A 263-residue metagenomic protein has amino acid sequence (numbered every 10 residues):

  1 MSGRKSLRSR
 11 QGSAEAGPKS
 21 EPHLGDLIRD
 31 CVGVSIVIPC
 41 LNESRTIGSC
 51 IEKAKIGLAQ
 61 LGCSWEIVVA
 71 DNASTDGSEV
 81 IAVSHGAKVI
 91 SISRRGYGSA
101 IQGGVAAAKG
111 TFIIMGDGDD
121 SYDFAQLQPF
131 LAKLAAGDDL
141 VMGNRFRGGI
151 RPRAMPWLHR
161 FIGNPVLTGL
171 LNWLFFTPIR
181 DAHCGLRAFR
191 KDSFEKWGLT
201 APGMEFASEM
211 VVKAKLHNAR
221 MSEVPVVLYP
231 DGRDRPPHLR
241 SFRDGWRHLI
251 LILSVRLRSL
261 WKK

Functional and structural regions predicted by a protein language model:
M1-G33, G169, L174-F176, L199-K263: Hydrophobic helical membrane-anchoring modules
P22-G25, E43-L58: Short, well-formed alpha-helical segments that are part of the catalytic scaffolds of diverse glycosyltransferases
V32-I38, I47, A54, W65-A70: Hydrophobic targeting segments
I36, I47, A54, G104 (+5 more regions): Residue-level signature of catalytic and energy-coupling elements of molecular machines, predominantly ATP/GTP-dependent
E43-T46, S74, Y97, D123: Donor nucleotide-sugar binding loop of glycosyltransferases
D71-E79: A conserved acidic beta->alpha catalytic loop
I92-A107, F112, F124-M204, P230-L239 (+2 more regions): Acceptor/aglycone-binding surface of glycosyltransferases and processive sugar-polymer synthases
